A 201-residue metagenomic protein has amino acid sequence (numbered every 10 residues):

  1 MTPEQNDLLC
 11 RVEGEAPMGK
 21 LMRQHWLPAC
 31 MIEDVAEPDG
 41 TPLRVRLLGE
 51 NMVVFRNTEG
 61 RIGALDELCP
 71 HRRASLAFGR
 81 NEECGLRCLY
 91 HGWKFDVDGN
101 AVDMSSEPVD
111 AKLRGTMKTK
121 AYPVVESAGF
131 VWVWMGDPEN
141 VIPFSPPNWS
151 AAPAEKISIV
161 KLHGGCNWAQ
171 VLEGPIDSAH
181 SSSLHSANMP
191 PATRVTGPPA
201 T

Functional and structural regions predicted by a protein language model:
M1-R61, A77, D96-T201: Rieske [2Fe-2S] iron-sulfur-binding subdomain
N51, G85-R87: A general secondary-structure boundary signal
I62-L65, E82-C84, K120: Short metal-coordination and nucleic-acid-contact micro-motifs, chiefly zinc-binding Cys/His arrays
C69, C88: Short cysteine-rich clusters marking metal-coordination/redox-active sites
